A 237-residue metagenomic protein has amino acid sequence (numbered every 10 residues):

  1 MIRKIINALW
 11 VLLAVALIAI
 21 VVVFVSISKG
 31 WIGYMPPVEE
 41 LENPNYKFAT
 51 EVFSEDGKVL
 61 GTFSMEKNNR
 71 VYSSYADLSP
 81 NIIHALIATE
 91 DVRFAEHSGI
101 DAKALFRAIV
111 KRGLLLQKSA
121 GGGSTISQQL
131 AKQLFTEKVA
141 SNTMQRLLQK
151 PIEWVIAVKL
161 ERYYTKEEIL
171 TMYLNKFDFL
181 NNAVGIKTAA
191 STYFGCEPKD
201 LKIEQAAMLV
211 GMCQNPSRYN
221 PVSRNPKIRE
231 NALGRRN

Functional and structural regions predicted by a protein language model:
M1-V52, G113: N-terminal type II signal-anchor transmembrane helix that functions as the membrane-insertion/stop-transfer segment
K47-A49, F53-N237: Peptidoglycan glycan-strand catalytic modules in the bacterial/periplasmic cell-wall system
